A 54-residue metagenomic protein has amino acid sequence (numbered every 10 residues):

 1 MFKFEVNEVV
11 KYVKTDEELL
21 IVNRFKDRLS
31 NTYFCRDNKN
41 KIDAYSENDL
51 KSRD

Functional and structural regions predicted by a protein language model:
M1-K3: Short, surface-exposed secondary-structure edge patches
V6-D54: Basic/aromatic-rich interaction segments and small domains that mediate binding to polyanionic partners
